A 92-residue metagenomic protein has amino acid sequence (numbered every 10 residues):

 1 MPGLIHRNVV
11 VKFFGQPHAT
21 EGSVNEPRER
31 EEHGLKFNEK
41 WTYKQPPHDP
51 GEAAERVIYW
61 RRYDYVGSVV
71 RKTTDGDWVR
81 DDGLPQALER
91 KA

Functional and structural regions predicted by a protein language model:
M1-A92: Residues within mature, well-folded domains
